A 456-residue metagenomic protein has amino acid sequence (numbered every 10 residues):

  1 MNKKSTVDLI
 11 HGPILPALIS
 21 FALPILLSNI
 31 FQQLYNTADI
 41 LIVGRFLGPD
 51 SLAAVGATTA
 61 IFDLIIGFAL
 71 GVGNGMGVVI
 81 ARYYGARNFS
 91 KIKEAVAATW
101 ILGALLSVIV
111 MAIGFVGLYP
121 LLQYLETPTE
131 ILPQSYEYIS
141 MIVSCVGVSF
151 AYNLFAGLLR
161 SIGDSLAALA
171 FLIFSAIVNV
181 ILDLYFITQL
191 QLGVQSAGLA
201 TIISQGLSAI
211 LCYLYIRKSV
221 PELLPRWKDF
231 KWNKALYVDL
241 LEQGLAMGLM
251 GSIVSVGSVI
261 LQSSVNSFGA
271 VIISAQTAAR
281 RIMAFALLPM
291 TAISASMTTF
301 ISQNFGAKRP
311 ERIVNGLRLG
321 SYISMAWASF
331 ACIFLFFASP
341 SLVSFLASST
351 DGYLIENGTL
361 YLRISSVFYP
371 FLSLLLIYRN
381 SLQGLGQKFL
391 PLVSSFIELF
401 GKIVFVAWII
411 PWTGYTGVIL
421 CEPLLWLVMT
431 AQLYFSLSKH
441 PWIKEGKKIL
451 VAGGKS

Functional and structural regions predicted by a protein language model:
M1-A22, I80-C145, Q191-L245, I301-F368 (+1 more regions): Short alpha-helical transmembrane segments in multi-pass integral membrane proteins
H11, L15-L34, A38, I61-F68 (+7 more regions): Residue-level signal for short hydrophobic patches within transmembrane helices of multi-pass membrane transporters
S20-D39, M141, Y152, S175 (+4 more regions): Transmembrane helical elements of multi-pass membrane transporters/channels
I25, N29, L41, V78 (+14 more regions): Transmembrane alpha-helix boundary and packing residues in multipass membrane permease domains and related
I30, L34-A53, L122-T129, Y185-L192 (+4 more regions): Helix-terminus/linker motif at the lipid-water interface of multi-pass membrane proteins
L52-A112, S149-A168, Q276-S339, L372-G386 (+1 more regions): Small-residue-rich hydrophobic transmembrane alpha-helices
G73, M141-R160, A168-A176, A197-C212 (+4 more regions): Short runs within selected transmembrane alpha-helices of multi-pass transporters and secretion channels
G114, G157, D183, C212-I216 (+7 more regions): Structural signal for membrane-spanning alpha-helices in multi-pass inner-membrane proteins, emphasizing helix cores
